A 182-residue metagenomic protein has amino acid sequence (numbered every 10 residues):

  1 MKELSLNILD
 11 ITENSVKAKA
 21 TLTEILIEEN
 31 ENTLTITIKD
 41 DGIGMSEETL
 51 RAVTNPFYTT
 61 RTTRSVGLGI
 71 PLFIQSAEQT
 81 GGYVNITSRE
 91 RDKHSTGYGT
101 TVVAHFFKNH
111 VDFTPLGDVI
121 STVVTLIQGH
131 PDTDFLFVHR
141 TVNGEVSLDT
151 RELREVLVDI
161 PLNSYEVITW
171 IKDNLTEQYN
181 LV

Functional and structural regions predicted by a protein language model:
M1-I27, F73-S76: Conserved ATP-binding N-box helix of the HATPase_c
K2, S76-V182: Flexible, glycine-/charge-rich segments associated with ATP-binding catalytic modules
E28-I36: Short beta-strand-loop-beta element adjacent to the nucleotide/active-site pocket used for signaling
D40: Acidic ATP/Mg2+-coordinating residue in the GHKL
M45-P56: Short conserved segment of the HATPase_c
Y58-S65: Glycine-rich ATP-lid/hinge loop adjacent to the conserved G-boxes
